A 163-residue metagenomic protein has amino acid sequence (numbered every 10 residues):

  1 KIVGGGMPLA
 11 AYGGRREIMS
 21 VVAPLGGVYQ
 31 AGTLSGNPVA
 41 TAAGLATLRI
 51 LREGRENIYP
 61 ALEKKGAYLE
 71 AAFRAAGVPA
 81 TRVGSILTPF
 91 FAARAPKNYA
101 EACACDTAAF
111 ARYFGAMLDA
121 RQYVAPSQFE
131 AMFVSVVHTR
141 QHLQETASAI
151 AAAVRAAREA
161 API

Functional and structural regions predicted by a protein language model:
K1-I163: Conserved N-terminal phosphate-binding loop of PLP-dependent enzymes in the Aspartate aminotransferase
